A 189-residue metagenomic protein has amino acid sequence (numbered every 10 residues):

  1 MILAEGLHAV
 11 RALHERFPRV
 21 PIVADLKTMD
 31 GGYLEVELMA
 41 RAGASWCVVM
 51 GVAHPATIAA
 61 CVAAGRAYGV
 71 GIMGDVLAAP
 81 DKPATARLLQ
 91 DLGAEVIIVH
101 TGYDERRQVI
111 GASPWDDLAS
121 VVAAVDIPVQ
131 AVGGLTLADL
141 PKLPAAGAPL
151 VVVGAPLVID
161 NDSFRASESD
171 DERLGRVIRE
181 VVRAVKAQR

Functional and structural regions predicted by a protein language model:
M1-L3, V20-M29, S45-A56, G71-A79 (+2 more regions): Catalytic beta/alpha-barrel core
L3-K27, C61-A78, A112-G134, D170-R189: Alpha-helix-loop-beta-strand connector modules within alpha/beta enzyme cores
A4-E5, G31, A138, D160: Surface-exposed loop/turn and secondary-structure junction residues enriched for glycine/proline
G6-A9, L34-E37, A59-V62, T85-R87 (+3 more regions): Short secondary-structure transition/capping segments
R16-R19, R41-W46, R66-G71, D91-V96 (+2 more regions): Glycine-enriched alpha-helix->loop->beta-strand junction motifs that scaffold or abut catalytic
G31-A42, P80-L92, A124, L135-V153: Catalytic cores of alpha/beta
A44-A56, I97-Q108, A146-V177: Glycine-rich phosphate-binding active-site loops on the catalytic face of alpha/beta enzymes
P83-V99, Q108-Q130, L135-A138: Short loop-to-alpha-helix "cap/lid" segments that border enzyme active sites across diverse enzyme classes
